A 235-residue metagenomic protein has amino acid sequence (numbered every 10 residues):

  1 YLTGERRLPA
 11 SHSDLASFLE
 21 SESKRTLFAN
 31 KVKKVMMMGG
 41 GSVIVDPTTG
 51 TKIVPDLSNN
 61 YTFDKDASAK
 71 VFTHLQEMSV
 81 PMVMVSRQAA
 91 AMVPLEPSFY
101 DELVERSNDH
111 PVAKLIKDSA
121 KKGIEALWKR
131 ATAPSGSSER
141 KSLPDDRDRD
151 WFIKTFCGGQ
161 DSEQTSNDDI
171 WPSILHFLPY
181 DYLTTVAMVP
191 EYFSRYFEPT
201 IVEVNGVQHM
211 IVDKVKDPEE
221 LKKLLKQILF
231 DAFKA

Functional and structural regions predicted by a protein language model:
Y1-A235: N-terminal acidic, glycine/proline-rich low-complexity segments
